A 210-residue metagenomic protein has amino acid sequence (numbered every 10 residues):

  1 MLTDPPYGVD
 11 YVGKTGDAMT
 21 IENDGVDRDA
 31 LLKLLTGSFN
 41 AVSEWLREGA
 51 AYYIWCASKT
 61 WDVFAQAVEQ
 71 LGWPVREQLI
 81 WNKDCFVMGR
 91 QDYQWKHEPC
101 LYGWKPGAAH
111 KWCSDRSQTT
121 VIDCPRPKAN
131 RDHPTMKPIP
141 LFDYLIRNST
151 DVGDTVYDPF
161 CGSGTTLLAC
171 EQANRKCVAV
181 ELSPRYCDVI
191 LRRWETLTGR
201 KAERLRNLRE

Functional and structural regions predicted by a protein language model:
M1-C187: Core catalytic lobe of class I
Q66, R185-T196, R200: Short alpha-helix adjacent to the SAM-binding motif of class I
E195, K201-E210: SAM-dependent methyltransferase catalytic region
